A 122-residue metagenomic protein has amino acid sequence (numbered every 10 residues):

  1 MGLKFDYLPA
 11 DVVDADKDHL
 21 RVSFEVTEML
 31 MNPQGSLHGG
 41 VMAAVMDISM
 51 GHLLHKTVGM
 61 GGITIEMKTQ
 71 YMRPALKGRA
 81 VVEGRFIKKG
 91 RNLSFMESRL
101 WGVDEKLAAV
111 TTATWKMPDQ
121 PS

Functional and structural regions predicted by a protein language model:
M1-S122: Terminal targeting signals and extreme-terminal segments of soluble enzymes
